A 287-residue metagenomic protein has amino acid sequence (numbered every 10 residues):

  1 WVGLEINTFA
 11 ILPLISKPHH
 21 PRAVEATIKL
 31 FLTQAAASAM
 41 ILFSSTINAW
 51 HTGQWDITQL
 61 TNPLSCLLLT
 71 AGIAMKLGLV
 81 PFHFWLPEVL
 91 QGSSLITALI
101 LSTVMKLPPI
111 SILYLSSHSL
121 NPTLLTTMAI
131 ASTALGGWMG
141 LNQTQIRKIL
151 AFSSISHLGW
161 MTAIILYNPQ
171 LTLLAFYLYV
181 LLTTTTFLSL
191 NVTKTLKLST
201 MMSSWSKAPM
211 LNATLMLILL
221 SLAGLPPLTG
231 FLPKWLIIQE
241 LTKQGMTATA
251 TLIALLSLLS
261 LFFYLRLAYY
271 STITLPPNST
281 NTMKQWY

Functional and structural regions predicted by a protein language model:
W1-Y287: Core, highly hydrophobic multi-pass alpha-helical transmembrane subunits of bioenergetic inner membranes
